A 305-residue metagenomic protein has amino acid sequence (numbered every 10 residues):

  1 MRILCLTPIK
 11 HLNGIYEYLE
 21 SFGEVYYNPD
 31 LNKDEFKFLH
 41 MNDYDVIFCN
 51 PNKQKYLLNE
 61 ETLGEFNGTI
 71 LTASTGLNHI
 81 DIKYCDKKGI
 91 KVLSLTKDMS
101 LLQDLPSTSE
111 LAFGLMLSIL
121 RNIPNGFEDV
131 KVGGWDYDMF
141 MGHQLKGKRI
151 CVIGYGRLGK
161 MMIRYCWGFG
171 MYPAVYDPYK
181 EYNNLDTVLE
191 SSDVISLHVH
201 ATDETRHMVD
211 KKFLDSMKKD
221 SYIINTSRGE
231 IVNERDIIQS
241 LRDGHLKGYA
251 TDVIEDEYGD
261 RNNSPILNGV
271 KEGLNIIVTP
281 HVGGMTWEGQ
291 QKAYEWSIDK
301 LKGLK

Functional and structural regions predicted by a protein language model:
M1, G14, D138-K219: Rossmann-like dinucleotide/phosphate-binding beta-alpha-beta segment
M1-P51: N-terminal glycine-/charge-rich "phosphate-binding" loop or analogous flexible N-terminal tail
L39-N42, L63-G64, V188-S192, L214-M217 (+1 more regions): A short, aliphatic-rich alpha-helical micro-motif
V46-F127: Phosphate/diphosphate ligand-binding glycine-rich loop within oxidoreductases
P51-N52, T75, H198-A201, S227-R228 (+1 more regions): Short glycine-/small-residue-rich Rossmann-like dinucleotide-binding loops
Q54-N67, E204-I223: Rossmann-fold NAD(P) dinucleotide-binding segment
G64-T69, K88-I90, M171, K219-S221 (+2 more regions): A short helix->loop->beta-strand "cap" motif at the edges of active sites that frequently abuts
D98, D220, T226-K305: Rossmann-like dinucleotide-binding domain for NAD(H)/NADP(H)
